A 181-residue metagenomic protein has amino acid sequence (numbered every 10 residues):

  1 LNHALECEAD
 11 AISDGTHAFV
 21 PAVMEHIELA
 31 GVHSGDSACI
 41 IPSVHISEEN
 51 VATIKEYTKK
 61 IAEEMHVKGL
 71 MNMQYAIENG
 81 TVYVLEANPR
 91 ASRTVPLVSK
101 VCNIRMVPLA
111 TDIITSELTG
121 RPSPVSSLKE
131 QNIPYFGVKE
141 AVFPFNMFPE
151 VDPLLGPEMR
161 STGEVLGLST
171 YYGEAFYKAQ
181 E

Functional and structural regions predicted by a protein language model:
L1-E181: ATP-dependent carboxylate activation and anion-phosphoryl transfer catalytic cores that bind Mg-ATP to form
